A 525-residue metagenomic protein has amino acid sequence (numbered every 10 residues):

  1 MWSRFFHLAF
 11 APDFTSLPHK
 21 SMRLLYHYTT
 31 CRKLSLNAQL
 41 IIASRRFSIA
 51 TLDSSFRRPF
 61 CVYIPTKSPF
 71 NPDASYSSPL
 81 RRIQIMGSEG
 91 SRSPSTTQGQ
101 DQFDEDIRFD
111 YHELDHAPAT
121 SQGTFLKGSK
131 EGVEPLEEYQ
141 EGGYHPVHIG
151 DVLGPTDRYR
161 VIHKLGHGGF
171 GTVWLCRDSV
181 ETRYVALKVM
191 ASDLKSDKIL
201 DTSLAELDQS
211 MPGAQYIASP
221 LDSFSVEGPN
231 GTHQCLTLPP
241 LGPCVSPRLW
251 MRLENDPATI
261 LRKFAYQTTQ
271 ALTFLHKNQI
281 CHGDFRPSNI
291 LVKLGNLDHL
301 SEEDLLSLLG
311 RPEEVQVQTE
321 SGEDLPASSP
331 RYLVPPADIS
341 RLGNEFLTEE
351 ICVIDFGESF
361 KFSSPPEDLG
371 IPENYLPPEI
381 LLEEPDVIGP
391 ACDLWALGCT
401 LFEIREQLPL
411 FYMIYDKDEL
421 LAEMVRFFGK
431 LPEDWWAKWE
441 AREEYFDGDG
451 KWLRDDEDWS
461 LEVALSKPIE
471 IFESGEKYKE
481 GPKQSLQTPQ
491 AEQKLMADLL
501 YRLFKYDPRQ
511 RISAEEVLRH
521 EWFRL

Functional and structural regions predicted by a protein language model:
W2-I85, P94: N-terminal mitochondrial targeting presequence
Y63, Y76-L525: Intrinsically disordered, low-complexity regulatory segments of kinases
